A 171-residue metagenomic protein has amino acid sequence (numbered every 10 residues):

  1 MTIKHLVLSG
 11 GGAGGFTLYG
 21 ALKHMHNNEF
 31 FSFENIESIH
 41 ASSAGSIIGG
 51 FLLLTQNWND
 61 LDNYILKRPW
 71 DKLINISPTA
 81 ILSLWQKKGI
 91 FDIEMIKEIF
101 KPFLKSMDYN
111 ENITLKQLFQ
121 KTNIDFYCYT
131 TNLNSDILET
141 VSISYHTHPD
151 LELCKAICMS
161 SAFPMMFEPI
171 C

Functional and structural regions predicted by a protein language model:
M1-S42, G50-C171: Patatin-like phospholipase
